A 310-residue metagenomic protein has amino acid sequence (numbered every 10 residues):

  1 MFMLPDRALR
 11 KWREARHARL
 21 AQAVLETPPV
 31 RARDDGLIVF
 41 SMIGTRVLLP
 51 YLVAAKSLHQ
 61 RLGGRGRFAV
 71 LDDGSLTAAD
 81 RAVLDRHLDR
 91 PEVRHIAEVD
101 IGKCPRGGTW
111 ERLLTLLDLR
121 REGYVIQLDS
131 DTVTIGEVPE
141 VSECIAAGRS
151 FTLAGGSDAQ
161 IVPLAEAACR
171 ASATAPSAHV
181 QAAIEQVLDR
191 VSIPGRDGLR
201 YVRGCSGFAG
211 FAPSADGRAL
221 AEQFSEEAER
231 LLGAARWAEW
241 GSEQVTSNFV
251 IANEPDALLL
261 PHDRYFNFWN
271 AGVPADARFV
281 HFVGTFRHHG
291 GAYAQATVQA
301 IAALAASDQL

Functional and structural regions predicted by a protein language model:
M1-D35, A183-L310: A glycosyltransferase accessory/donor-loop signature
S57-R65: Short, acidic, metal-binding catalytic loop of nucleotide-sugar glycosyltransferases
R67-S75, L153-G155: Short internal beta-strands
G74-R81, I161, G290: Short, charged/polar "capping" segments at the starts of alpha-helices and the immediately preceding loops
T77-R120: Active-site-proximal specificity loops/subdomain of glycosyltransferases
V125: Short aromatic/hydrophobic "clamp" motif used to bind/position activated sugar donors
D129-V133: The conserved acidic donor/metal-binding loop of glycosyltransferases
T134-S172: Conserved donor-nucleotide/metal-binding helix-loop-beta segment in metal-dependent transferases, i.e., the alpha-helix
